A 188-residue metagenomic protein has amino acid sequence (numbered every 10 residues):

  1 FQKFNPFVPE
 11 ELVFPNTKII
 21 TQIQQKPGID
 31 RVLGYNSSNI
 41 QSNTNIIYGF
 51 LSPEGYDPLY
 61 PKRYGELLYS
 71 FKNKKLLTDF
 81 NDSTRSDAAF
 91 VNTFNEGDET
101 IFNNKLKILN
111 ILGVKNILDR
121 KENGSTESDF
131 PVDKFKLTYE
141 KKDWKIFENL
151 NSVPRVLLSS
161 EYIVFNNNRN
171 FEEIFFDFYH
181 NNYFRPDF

Functional and structural regions predicted by a protein language model:
F1-Y60, F147, P186: Extracytoplasmic
V8-L12, N92-D98: Short, flexible loop segments at the rims of nucleotide/cofactor-binding pockets, characterized by
Q22-K26, L67-F71, E173-F178: Residues that form generic nucleotide/phosphate-binding pockets
Q41-T44, A89-F94: Short, charged, low-hydrophobicity "junction" segments
T44, G49, P61-L77: Membrane-interface coil-to-helix junctions
G55, R63, K74-S86, F90 (+1 more regions): Flexible, solvent-exposed extracytoplasmic
